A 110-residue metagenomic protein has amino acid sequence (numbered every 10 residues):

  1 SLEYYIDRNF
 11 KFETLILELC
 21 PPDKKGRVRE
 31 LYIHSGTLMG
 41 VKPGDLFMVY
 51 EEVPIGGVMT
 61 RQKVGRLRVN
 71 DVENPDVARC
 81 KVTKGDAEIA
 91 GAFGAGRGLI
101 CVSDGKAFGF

Functional and structural regions predicted by a protein language model:
S1-F110: Surface-exposed, polar/charged interaction patches used for macromolecular assembly or partner binding
